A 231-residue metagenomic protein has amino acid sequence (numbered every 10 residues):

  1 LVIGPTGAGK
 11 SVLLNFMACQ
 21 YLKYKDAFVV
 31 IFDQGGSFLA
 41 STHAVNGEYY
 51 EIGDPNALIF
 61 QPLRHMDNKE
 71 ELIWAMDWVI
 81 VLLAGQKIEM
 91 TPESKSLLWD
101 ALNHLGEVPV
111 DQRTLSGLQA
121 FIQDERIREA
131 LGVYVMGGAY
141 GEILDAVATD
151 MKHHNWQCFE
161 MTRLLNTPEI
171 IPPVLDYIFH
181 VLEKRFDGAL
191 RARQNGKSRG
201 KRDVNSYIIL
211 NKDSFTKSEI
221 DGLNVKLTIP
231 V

Functional and structural regions predicted by a protein language model:
L1, L39-E48, I52, N56-P230: P-loop NTPase motor domains
L1-I52: Glycine-rich phosphate-binding loop of nucleotide-binding enzymes
